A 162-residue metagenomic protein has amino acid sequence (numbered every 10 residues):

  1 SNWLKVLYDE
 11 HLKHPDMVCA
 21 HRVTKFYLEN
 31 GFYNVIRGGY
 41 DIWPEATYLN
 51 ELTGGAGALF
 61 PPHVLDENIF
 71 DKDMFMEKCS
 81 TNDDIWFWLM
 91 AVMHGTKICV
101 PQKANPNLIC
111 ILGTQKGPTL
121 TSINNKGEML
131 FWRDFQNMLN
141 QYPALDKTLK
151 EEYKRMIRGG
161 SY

Functional and structural regions predicted by a protein language model:
N2-D73: Conserved catalytic core of nucleotide-sugar-dependent glycosyltransferases
K72-Y162: C-terminal catalytic/acceptor-binding lobe
